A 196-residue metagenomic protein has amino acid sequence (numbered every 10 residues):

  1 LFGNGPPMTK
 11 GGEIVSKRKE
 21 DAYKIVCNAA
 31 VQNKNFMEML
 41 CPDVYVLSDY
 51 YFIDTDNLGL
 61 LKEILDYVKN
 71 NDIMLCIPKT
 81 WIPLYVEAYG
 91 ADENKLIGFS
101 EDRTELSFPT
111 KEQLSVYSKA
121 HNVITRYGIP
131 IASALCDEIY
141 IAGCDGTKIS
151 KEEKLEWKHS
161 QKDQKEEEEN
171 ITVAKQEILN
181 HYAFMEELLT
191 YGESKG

Functional and structural regions predicted by a protein language model:
L1-G196: Metal-ion/cofactor- or nucleotide/acyl-coenzyme-handling active-site neighborhoods
